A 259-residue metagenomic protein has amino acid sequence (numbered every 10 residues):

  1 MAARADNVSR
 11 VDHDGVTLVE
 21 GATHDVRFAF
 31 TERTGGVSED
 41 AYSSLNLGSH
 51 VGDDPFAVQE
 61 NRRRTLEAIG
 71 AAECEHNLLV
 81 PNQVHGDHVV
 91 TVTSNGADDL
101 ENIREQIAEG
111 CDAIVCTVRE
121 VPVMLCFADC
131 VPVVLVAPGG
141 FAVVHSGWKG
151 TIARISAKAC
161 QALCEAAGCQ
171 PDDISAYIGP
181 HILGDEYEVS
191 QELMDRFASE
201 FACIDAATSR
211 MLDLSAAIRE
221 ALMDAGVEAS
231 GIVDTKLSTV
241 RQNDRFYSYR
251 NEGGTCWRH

Functional and structural regions predicted by a protein language model:
M1-H259: Active-site microenvironment for binding and transforming phosphate-containing groups
